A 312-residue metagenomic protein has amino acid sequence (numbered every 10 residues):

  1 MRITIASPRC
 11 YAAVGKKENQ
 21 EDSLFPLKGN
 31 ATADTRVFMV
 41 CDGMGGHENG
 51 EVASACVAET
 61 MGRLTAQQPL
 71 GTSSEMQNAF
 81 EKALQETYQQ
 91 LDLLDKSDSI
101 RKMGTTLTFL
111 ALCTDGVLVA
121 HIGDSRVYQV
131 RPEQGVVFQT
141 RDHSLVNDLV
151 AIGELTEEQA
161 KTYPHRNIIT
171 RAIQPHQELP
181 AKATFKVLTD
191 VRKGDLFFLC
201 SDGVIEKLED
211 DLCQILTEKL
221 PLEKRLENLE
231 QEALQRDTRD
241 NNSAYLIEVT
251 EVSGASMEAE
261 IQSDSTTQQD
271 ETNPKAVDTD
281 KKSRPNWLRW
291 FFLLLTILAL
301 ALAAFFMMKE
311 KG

Functional and structural regions predicted by a protein language model:
M1-G312: PP2C/PPM-type serine/threonine phosphatase catalytic domain
